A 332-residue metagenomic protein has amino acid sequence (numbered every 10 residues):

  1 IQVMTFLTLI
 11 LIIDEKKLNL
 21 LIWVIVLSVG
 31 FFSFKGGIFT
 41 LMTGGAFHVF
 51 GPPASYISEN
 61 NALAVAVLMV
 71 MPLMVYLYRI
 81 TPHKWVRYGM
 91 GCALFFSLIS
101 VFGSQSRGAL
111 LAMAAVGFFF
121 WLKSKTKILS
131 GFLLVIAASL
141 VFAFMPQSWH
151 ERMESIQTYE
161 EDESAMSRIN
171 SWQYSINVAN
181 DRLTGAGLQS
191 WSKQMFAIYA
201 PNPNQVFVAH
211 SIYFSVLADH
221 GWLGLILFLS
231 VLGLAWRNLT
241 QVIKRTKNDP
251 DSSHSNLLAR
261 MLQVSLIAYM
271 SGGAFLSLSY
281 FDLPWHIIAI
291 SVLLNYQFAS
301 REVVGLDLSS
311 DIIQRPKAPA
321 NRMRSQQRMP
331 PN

Functional and structural regions predicted by a protein language model:
I1-L7, I13, K17-V49, S55-K123 (+5 more regions): Alpha-helical transmembrane segments of multi-pass inner-membrane proteins
A46-A54, Q157-Q173, N177-H220, Q241-S255 (+1 more regions): Long extracytoplasmic/lumenal interhelical loops at the membrane interface of multi-pass membrane proteins
N60, L122-K125, H220-G224, S265 (+1 more regions): Loop-to-transmembrane-helix entry motif
L129, H220-L266, H286, I290-S291 (+1 more regions): Hydrophobic transmembrane alpha-helices and their immediate junctions
V135-I136, L234, V264-R322: Transmembrane alpha-helices of multi-pass inner-membrane enzymes
Q241-L257, V303-N332: Membrane-interfacial, low-structure loops and terminal tails that flank and connect transmembrane helices in multi-pass
